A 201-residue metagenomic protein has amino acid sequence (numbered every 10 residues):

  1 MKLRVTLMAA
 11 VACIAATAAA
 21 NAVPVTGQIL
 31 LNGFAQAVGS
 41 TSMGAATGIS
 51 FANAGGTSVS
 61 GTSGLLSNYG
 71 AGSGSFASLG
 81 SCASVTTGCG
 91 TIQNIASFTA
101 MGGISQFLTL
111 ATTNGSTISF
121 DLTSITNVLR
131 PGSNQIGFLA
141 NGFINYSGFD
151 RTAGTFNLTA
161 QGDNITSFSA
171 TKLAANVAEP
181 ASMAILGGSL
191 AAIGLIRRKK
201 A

Functional and structural regions predicted by a protein language model:
M1-V25, D163-I196, A201: Short, threonine-centered small-residue motifs that mark membrane-proximal processing/anchoring sites and TM-junction
V5, V11, V23-V25, V38 (+6 more regions): Extended aliphatic helical segments
C13, L129-P131, F149: Sterically constrained small-residue positions within well-ordered secondary structures of folded domains
N21-S81, D150-N176: N-terminal segment immediately downstream of the Sec signal-peptide cleavage site in secreted/extracellular proteins
A35, T126-V128, Y146-G148: Residues that cap or initiate secondary-structure elements
M43-L139: Predominantly extracellular/secreted and cell-surface proteins with exposed, flexible low-complexity segments
A140-N145: Short beta-strand segments that buttress and anchor functional surface loops
